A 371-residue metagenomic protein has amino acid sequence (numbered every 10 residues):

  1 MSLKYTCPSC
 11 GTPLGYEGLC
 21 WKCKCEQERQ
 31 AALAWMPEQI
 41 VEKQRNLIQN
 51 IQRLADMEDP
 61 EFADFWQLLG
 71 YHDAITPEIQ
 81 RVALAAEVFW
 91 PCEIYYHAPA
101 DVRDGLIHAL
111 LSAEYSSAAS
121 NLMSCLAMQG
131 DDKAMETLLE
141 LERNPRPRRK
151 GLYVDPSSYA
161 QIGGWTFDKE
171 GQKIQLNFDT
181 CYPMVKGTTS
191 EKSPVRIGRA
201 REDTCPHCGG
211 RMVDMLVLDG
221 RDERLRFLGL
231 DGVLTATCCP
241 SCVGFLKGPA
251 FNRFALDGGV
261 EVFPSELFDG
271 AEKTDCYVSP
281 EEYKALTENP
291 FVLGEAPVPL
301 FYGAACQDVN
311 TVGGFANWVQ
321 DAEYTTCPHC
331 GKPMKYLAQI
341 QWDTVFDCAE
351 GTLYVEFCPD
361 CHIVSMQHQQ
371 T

Functional and structural regions predicted by a protein language model:
S2-T371: Preference for intrinsically disordered or flexible, low-complexity segments and adjacent hinge/connector residues
